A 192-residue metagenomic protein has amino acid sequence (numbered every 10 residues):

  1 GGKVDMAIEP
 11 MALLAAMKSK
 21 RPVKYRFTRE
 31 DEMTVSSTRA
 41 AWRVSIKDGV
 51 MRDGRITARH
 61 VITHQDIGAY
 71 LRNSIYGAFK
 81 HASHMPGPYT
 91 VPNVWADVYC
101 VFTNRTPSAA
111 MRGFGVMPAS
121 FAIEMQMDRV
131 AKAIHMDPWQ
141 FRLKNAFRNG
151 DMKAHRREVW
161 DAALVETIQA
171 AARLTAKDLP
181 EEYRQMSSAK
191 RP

Functional and structural regions predicted by a protein language model:
G1-P192: Structural alpha/beta core scaffold segments of enzyme domains
